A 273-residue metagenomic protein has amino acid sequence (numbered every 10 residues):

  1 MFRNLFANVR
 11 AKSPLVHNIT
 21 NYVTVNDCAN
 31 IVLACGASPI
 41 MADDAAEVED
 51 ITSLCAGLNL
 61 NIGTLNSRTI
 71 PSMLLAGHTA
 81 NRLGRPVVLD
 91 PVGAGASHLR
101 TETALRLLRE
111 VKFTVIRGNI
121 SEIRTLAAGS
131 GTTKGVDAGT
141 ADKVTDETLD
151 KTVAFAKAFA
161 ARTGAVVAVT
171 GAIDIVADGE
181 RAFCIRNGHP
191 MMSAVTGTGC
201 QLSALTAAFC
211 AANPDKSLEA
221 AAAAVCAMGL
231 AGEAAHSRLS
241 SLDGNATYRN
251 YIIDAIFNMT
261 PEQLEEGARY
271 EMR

Functional and structural regions predicted by a protein language model:
M1-M41: Glycine-rich phosphate/adenosyl-contacting loop at the front of the ribokinase-like
C28-I31, S203-C210, A221-A224, I252 (+1 more regions): Buried hydrophobic packing segments
I31-G84, L89: Active-site cofactor/substrate anionic-group-binding motifs, chiefly glycine- and Lys/Arg-rich phosphate-binding loops
T69-G118: Glycine/small-residue-rich loop that forms an oxyanion/phosphate-binding "nest" at active or ligand-binding sites
R100-A182: Conserved phosphate/ATP/ADP-binding segment of small-molecule kinases
F183-T196: Short pre-catalytic strand/loop immediately N-terminal to key active-site residues, enriched for Gly-Thr
T196, T206-Y248: Conserved post-catalytic alpha-helical subdomain immediately downstream of the catalytic base and nucleotide-binding
L230-R273: Charged C-terminal helix
